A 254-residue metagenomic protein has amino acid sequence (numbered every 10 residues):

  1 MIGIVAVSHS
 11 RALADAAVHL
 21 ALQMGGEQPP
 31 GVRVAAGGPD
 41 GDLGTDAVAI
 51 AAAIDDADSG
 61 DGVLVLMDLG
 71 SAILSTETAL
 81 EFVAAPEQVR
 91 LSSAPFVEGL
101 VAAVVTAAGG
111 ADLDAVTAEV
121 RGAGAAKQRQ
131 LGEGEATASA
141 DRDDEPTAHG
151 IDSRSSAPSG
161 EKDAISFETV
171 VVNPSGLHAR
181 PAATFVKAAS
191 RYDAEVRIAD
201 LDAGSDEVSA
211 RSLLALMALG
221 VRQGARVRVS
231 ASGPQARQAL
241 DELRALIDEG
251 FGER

Functional and structural regions predicted by a protein language model:
M1-S175, A179-G204, R211-G220, R228 (+1 more regions): N-terminal loops that bind phosphate or other acidic moieties and the adjacent beta-alpha structural core
A210-R211, R237: Short secondary-structure transition/capping segments
S232-G252: C-terminal structural segments of small proteins and small subunits
